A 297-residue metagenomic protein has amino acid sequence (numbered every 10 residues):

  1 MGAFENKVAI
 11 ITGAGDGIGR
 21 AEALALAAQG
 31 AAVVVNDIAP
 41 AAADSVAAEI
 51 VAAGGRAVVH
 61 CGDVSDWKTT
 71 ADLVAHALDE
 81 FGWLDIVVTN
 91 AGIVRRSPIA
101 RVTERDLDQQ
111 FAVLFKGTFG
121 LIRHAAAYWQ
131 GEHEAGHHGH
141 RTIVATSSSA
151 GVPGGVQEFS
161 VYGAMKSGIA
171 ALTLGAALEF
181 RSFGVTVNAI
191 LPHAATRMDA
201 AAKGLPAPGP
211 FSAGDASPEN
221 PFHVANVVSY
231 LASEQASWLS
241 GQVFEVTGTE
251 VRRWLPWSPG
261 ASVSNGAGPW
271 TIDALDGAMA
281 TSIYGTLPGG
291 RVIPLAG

Functional and structural regions predicted by a protein language model:
G2-V34: Canonical Rossmann dinucleotide-binding motif of NAD(H)/NADP(H)-dependent dehydrogenases/reductases, specifically
E5, A53-R56, H76-V87, R95 (+2 more regions): A glycine-rich helix->loop->beta "capping" turn within Rossmann-like NAD(P)(H)-dependent oxidoreductase domains
P40-A41, C61-D72, E104: The beta1-alpha1 cofactor-binding region of Rossmann-like NAD(H)/NADP(H)-dependent oxidoreductases
P98-I99, D106-F111: Substrate-binding pocket helix/loop in short-chain dehydrogenase/reductase
I122-R123, L174: A short, exposed helix-loop element centered on a Lys and neighboring polar residues
E134-G168, T173-L174, L178-S182, L191-S217 (+1 more regions): Catalytic loop of short-chain dehydrogenase/reductase
A189, P210-G297: C-terminal helical subdomain
